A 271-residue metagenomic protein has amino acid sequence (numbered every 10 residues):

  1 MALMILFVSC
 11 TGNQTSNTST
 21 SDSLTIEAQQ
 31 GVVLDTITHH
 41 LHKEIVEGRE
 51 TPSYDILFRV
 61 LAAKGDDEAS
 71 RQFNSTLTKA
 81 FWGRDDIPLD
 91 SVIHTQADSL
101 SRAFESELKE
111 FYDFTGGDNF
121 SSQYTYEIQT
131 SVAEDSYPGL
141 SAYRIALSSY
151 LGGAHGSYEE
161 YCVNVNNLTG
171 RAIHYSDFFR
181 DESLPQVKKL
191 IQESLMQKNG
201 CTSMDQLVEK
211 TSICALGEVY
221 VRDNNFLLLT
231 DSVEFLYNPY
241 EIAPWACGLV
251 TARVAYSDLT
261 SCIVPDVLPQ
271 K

Functional and structural regions predicted by a protein language model:
M1-M4: Sec-dependent signal peptide recognition, specifically the positively charged N-region followed immediately by
L6-S9: C-terminal motif of bacterial Sec signal peptides marking the signal peptidase cleavage site
T11-K271: Compositionally biased intrinsically disordered regions enriched in Thr/Gly
